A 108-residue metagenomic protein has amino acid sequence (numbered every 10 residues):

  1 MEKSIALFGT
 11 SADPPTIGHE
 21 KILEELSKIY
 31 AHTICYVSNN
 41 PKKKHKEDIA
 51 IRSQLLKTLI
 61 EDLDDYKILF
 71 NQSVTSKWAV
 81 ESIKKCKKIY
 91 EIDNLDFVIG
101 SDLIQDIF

Functional and structural regions predicted by a protein language model:
M1-F108: Nucleotidyltransferase catalytic core that binds NTPs
